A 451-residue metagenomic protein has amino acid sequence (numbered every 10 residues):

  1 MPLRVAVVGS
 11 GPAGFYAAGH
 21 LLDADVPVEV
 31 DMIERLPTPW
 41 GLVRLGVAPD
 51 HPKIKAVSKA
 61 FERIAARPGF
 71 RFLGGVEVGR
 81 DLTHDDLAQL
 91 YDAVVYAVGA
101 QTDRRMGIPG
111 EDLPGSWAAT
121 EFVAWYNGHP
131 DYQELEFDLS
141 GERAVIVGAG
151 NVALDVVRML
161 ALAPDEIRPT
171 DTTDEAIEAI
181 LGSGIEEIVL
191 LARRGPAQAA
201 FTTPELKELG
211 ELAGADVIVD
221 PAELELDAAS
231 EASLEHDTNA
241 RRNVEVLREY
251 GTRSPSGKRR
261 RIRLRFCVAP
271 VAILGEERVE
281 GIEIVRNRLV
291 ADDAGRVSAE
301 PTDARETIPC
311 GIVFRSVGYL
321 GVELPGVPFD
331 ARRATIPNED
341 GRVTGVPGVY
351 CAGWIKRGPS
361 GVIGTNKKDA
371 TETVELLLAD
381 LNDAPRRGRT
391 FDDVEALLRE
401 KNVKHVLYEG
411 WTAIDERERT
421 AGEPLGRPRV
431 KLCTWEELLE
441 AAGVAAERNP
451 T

Functional and structural regions predicted by a protein language model:
V5-V26, L154-L160: N-terminal Rossmann-like FAD-binding beta1-loop-alpha1 element of flavoenzymes
V26-P39, I167, R193: Glycine-rich FAD pyrophosphate-binding loop
P37-A93, N243-K258: N-terminal Rossmann-like dinucleotide/flavin-binding domain of flavoprotein oxidoreductases that bind FAD/FMN
F61-L113, R263, V271-E283: Feature captures the FAD/FMN-dependent oxidoreductase FAD-binding
D103-G182, A334-R342: Glycine-rich dinucleotide-binding loop and its adjacent helix/turn
G115-Q133, I273, R278, V290-R357: FAD-site-proximal beta/loop scaffold in flavoenzymes
L154, R158-A304, L377, L381-R387 (+1 more regions): Dinucleotide-binding/catalytic capping subdomain of oxidoreductase cores
V346-T451: C-terminal, flexible cofactor-proximal segment of oxidoreductases
